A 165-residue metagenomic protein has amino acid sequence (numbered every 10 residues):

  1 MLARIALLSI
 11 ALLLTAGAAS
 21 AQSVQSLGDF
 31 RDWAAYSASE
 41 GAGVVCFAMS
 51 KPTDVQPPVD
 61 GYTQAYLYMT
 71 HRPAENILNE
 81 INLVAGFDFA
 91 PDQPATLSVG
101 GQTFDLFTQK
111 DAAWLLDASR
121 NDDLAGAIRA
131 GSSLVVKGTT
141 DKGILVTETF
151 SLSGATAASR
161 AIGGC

Functional and structural regions predicted by a protein language model:
M1-L2: N-terminal secretory signal peptides that target proteins for export/translocation
I5-A16: Bacterial N-terminal signal peptides
A21-C165: A generic "folded-domain core" signal
